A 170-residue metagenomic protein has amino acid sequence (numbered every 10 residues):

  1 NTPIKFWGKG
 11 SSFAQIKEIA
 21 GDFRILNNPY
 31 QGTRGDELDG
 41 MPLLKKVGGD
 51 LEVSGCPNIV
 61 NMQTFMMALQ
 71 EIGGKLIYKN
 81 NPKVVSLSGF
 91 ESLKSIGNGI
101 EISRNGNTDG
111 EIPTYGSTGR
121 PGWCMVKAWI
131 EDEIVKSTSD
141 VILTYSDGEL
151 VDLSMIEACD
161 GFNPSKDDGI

Functional and structural regions predicted by a protein language model:
N1-Q15, A20-L43, G48-V60, T64-V85 (+1 more regions): Concave beta-strand-loop units of leucine-rich repeat
